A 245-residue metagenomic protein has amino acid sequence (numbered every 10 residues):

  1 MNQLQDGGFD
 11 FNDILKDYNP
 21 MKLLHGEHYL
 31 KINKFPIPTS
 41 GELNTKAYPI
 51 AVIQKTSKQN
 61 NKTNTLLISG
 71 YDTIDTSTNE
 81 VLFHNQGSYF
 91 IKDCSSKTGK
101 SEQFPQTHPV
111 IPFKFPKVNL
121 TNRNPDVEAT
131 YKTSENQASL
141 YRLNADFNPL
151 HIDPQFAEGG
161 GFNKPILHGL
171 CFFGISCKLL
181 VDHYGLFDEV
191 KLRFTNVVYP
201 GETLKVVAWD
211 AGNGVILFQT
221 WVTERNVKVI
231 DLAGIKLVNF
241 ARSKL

Functional and structural regions predicted by a protein language model:
M1-N44, A241-K244: Hydrophobic, proline/glycine-rich low-complexity stretches
I14-H25, K164, I175-G185: Short, basic/aromatic beta-hairpin or loop at an interaction surface
E27-S77, G185-N226: Hydrophobic beta-sheet segments that form the core/acyl-binding groove of ACP/CoA-dependent acyl-chain-processing
V81-N85, I230: A structural microfeature
G87-L167: Catalytic strand-loop segment that frames the active site of acyl-thioester-processing enzymes
L170-G174: Alpha-helical transmembrane segments of helical membrane proteins, especially in multi-pass transport, channel
K228-L245: Structural signal for terminal/edge beta-strands and the immediately following C-terminal loop/tail that closes
